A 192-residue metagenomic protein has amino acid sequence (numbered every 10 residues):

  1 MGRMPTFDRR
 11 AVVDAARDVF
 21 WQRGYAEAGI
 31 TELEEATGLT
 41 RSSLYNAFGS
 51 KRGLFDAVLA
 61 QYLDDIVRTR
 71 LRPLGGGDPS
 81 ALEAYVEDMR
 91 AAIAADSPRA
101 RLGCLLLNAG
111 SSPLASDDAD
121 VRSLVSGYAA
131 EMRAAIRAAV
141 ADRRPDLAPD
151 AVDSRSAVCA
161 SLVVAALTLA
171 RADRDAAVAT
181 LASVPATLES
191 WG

Functional and structural regions predicted by a protein language model:
M1-F7, L147, G192: N-terminal intrinsically disordered/low-complexity leader segments
A11, A15-G53, A57: Helix-turn-helix
A15-Q22, T69, P73, S112 (+1 more regions): Solvent-exposed, amphipathic alpha-helical segments
A57, L71-L102, P149-S156: Hydrophobic alpha-helical connector segments
A60-I66: Short, basic, alpha-helical segments at the C-terminal edge of helix-turn-helix-like DNA-binding modules
L82-Y85, S97-S123: Amphipathic alpha-helical segments used for helix-helix packing
D96, D118-A130, D142-W191: Hydrophobic/aromatic-rich alpha-helical bundle segments in the mid-to-C-terminal region
